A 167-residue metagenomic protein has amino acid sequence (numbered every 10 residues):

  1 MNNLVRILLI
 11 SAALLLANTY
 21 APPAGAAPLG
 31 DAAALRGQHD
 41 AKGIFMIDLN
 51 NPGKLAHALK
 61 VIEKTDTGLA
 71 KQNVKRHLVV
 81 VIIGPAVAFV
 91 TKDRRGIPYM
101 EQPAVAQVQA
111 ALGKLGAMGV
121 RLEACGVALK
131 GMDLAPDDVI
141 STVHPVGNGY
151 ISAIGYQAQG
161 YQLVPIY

Functional and structural regions predicted by a protein language model:
M1-L9: Bacterial N-terminal signal peptides that target proteins for export
N2, P23-G25: N-terminal capping/interface segment
N3-L4, T19, A32: Short linear motifs in intrinsically disordered/low-complexity regions
R6-I7, P22, P52: A generic signature of intrinsically disordered, low-complexity regions enriched in glycine/proline and charged/polar
L15-P23: C-terminal segment of classical bacterial N-terminal signal peptides
G25-Y167: Secreted/extracellular ectodomain signature
